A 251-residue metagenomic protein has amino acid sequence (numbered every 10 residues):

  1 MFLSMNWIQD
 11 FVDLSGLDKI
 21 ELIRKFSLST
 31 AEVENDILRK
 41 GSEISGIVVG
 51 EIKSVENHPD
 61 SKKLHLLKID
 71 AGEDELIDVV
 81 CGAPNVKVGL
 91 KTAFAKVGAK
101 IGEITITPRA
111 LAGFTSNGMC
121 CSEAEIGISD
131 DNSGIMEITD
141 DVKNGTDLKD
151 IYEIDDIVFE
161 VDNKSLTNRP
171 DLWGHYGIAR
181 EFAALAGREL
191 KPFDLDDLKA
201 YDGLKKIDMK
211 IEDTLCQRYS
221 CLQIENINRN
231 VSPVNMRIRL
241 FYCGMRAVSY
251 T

Functional and structural regions predicted by a protein language model:
M1-G203: Phosphate-backbone binding interfaces of nucleic-acid-interacting proteins
L148-K164, K205-C243: Residues forming anionic-ligand binding surfaces in small-molecule and nucleic-acid pockets of primarily soluble enzymes
G177, M236, R246-V248: Extended, well-folded interaction surfaces typified by the phenylalanyl-tRNA synthetase beta subunit core
T251: Conserved small/polar residues in nucleotide/adenosyl-binding loops
